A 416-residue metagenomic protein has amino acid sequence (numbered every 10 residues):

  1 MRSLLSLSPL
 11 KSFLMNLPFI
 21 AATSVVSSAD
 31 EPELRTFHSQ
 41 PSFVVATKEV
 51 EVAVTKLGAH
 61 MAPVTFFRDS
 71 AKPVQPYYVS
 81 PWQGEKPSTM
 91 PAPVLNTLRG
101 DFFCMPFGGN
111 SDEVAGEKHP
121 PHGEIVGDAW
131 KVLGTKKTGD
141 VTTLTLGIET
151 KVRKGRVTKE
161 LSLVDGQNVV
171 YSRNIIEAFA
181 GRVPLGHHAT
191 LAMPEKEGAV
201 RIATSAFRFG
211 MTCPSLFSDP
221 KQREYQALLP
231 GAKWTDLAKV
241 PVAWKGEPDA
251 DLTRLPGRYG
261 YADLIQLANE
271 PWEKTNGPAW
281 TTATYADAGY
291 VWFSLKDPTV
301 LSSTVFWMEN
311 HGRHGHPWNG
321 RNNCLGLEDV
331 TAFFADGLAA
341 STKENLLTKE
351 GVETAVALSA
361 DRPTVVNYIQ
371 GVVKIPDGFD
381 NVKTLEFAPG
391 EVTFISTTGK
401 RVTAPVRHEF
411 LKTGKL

Functional and structural regions predicted by a protein language model:
M1-L10: N-terminal secretory signal peptides that target proteins for export/translocation
K11-S24: Bacterial N-terminal signal peptides
D30-Y171, F179-L416: Surface-exposed acidic/polar loop and edge beta-strand patches at domain peripheries
